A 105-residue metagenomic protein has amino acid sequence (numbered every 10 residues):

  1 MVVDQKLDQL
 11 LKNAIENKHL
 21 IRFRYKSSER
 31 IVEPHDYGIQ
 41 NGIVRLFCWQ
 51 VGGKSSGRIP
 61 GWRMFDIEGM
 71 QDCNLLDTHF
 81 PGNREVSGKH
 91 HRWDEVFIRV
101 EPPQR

Functional and structural regions predicted by a protein language model:
M1-R105: Core beta-strand-centered patch of the WYL/Sm-like small regulatory domain
